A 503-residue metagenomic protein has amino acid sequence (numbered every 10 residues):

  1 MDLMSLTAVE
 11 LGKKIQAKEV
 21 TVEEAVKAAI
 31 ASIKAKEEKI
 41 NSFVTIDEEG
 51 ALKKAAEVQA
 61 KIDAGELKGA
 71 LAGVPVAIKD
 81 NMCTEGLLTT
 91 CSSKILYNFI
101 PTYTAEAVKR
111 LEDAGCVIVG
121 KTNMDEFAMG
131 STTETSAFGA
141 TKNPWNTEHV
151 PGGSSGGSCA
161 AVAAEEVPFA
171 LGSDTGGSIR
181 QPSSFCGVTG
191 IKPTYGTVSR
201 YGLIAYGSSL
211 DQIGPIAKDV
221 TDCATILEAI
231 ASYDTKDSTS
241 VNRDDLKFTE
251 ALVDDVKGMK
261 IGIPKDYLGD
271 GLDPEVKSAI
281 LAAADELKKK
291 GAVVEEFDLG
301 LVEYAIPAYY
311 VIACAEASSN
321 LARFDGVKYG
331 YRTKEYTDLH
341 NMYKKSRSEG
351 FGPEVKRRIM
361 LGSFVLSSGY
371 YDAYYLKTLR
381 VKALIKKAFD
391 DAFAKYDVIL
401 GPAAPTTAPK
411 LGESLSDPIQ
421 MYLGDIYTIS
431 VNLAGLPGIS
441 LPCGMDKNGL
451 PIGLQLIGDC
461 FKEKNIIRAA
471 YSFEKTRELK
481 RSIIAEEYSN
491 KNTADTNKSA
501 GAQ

Functional and structural regions predicted by a protein language model:
M1-K53, K289-G291, F364, R481-Q503: An N-terminal boundary/leader segment
A29, A51, K79, L111 (+5 more regions): Conserved hydrophobic/aromatic pocket- or pore-lining residues that grip, position, or stack substrates in active sites
A31, A35, D113, A164-F169 (+5 more regions): Structural helix-boundary/capping segments
N41, D237-D245, M259-K260, P264-D266 (+5 more regions): Flexible, acidic loop-helix segments that line cofactor/substrate-binding pockets
L71-C91, D255-G262, A315-K386, P437-G453: Short helix-loop capping/hinge segments that flank enzyme active sites or metal/cofactor-binding pockets
L71-I213, D266, A315, G401-I419: Short glycine/serine-rich loop/turn segments
K94, N98, A137, T239-D244 (+4 more regions): Short, surface-exposed loop/helix-turn segments at secondary-structure junctions that function as lids/hinges flanking
V119, V293-D298, I439: General small-molecule cofactor/ligand-binding pocket signal
